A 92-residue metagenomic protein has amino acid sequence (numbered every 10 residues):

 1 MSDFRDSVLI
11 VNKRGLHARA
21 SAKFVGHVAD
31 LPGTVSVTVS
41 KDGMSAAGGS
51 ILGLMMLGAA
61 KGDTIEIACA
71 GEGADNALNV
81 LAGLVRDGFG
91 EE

Functional and structural regions predicted by a protein language model:
M1-F4, E92: Compositionally biased, disordered extreme N-termini, encompassing classical targeting presequences
S2, L9, L31-V35, D75 (+1 more regions): Signature of N-terminal electron-transfer/Fe-S-associated modules in redox systems
D3-S7, T64-E66: Intrinsic-disorder/low-complexity, polar/charged segments enriched in Ser/Thr/Lys/Arg/Asp/Glu/Gln
R5, K41-D42, A82: Secondary-structure boundary/capping motif
L9, K13-L52: Compact, glycine-rich, soluble single-domain proteins
M56-E92: C-terminal structural segments of small proteins and small subunits
